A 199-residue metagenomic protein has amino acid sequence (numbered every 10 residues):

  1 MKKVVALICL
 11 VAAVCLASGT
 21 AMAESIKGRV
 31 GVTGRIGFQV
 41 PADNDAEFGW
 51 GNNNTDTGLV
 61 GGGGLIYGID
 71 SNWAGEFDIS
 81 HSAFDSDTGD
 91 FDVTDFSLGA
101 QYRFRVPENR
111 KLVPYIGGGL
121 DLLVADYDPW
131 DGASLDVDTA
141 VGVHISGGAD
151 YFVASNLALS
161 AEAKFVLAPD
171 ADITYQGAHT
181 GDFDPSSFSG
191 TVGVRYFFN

Functional and structural regions predicted by a protein language model:
M1-K27, N199: Cleavable N-terminal export/targeting peptides
L7-C9, V30, A161-K164: Short helix-onset patch at the extreme N-terminus, typifying the N->h transition of secretory signal peptides
E24-S25, F38-V40, G64-G132, D138-V143 (+2 more regions): Gram-negative (and chloroplast) outer-membrane scaffold detector with strong preference for beta-barrel transmembrane
R29-G31, N72, V113, N156-A158: Structural motif
T33-G64: N-terminal targeting signals for Sec/Tat export/insertion, comprising classic cleavable signal peptides
D45, N52, H81-S86, I145 (+1 more regions): Predominantly the C-terminal beta-signal and adjacent terminal strand-loop region of outer-membrane beta-barrel
G49-N52, F91-V93, G132-V137, Q176-G181: Flexible, surface-exposed loop regions and adjacent strand-edge segments of Gram-negative outer-membrane beta-barrel
